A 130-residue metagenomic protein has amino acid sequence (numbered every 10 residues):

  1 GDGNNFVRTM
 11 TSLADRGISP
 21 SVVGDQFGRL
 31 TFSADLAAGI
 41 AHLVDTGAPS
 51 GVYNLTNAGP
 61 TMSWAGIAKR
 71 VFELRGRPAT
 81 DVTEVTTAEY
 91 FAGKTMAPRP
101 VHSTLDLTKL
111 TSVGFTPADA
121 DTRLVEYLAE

Functional and structural regions predicted by a protein language model:
G1, G28-T31, M62, L105 (+1 more regions): Residue-level signal for the nucleotide or nucleotide-sugar donor/cofactor binding architecture
G1-G28, A34-D35: NAD(P)-dependent short-chain dehydrogenase/reductase
F6-M10, S33, W64-A68, S103 (+1 more regions): A general structural signal for well-ordered alpha-helical segments in protein cores
L13-A14, L43-T46: Conserved catalytic core of Hanks-type protein kinase domains
V23-F27, N54-T56, P98: Conserved short-loop catalytic and cofactor-binding motifs
A34-H42, V125: Amphipathic alpha-helical segments that line or abut small-molecule/effector binding pockets and mediate allosteric
G39, T46-T95, L128: Mid/C-terminal beta-alpha module of Rossmann-like enzyme folds, strongest in SDR-family dehydrogenases/epimerases
P98-E130: C-terminal amphipathic/interface module of NAD(P)-dependent oxidoreductases and related NAD-binding regulators
